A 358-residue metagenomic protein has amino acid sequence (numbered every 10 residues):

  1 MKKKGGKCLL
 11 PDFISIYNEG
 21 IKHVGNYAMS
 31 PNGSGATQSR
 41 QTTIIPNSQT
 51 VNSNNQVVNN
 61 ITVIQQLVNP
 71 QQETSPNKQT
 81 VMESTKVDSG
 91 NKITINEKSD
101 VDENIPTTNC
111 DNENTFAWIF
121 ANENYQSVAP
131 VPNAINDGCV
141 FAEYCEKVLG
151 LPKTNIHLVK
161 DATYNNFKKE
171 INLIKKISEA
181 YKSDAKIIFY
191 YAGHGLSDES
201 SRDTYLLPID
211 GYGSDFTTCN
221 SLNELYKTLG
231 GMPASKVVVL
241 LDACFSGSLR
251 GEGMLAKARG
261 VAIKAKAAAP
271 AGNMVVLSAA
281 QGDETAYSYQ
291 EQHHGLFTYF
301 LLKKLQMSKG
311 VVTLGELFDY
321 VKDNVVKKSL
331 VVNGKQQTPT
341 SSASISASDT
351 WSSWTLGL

Functional and structural regions predicted by a protein language model:
G6-L9: Charged, low-complexity interaction regions
P11-V51, N55-L358: Cysteine endopeptidase catalytic domains of the caspase/legumain-like
